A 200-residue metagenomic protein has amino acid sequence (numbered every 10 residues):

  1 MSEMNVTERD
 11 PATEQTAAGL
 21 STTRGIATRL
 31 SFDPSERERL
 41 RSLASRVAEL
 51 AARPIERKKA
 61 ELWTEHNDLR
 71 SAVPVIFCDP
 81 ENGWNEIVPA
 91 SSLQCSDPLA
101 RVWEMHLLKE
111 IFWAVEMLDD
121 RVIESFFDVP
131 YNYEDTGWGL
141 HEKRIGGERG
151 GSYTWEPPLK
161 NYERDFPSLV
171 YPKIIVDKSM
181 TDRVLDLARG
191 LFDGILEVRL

Functional and structural regions predicted by a protein language model:
S2-L200: Catalytic cores of TIM-barrel enzymes
